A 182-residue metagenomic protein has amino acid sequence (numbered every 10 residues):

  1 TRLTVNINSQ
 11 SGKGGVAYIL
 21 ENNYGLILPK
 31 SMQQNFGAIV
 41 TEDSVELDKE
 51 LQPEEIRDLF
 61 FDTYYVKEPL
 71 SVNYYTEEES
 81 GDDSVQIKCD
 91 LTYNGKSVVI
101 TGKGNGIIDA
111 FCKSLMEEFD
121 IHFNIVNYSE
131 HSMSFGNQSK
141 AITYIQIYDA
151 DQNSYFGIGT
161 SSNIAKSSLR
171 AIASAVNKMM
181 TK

Functional and structural regions predicted by a protein language model:
T1-K182: Terminal or standalone catalytic/regulatory effector modules within metabolic enzymes and repeat proteins
